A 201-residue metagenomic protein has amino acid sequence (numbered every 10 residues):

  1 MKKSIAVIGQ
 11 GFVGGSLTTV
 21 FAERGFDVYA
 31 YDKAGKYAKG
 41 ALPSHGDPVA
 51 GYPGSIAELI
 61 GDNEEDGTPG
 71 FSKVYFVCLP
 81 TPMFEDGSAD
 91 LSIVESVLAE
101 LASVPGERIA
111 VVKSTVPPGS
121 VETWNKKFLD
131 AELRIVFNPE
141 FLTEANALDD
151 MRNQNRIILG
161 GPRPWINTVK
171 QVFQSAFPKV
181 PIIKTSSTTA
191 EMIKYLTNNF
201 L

Functional and structural regions predicted by a protein language model:
M1-G46, G51, E64: NAD(P)+-binding Rossmann beta1-loop-alpha1 motif at the extreme N-terminus of oxidoreductases
R24, T68, T123-V136, T143 (+1 more regions): Internal alpha-helical scaffold of NAD(P)-dependent oxidoreductase catalytic cores
G35-G40, P118-E122, P164-T168: Short, charged/polar "capping" segments at the starts of alpha-helices and the immediately preceding loops
G46-S72: Short acidic low-complexity segments
F71, P82-N146: Rossmann-like NAD(P)(H) cofactor-binding subdomain of soluble oxidoreductases
F76-P80, K113-S114, G160: Short, well-ordered coil/turn residues at beta-beta hairpins and beta-strand->alpha-helix junctions within
P80-E85, T188-E191: A short, flexible beta-alpha/helix-coil linker loop
